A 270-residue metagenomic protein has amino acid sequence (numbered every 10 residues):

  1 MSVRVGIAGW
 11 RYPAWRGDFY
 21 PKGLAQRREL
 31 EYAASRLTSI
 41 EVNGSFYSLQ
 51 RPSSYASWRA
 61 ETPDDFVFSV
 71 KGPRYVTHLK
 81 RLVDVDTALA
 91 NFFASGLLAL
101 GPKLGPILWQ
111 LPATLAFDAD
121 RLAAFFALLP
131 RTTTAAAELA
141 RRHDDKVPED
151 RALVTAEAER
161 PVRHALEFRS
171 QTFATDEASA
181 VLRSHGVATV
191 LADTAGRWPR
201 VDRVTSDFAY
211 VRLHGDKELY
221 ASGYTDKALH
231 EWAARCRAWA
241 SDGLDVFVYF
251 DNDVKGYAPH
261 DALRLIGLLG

Functional and structural regions predicted by a protein language model:
M1-G270: Residues lining hydrophobic/aromatic ligand-binding pockets adjacent to catalytic sites
